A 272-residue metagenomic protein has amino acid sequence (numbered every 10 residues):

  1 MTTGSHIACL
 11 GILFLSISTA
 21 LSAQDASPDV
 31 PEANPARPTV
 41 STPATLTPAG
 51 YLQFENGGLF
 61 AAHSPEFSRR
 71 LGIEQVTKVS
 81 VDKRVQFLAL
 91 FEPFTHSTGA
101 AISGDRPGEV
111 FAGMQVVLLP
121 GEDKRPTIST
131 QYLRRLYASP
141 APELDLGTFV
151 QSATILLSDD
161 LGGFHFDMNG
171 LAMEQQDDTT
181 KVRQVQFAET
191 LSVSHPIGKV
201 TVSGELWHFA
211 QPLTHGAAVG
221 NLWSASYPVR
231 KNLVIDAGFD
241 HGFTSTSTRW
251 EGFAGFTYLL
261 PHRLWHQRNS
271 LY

Functional and structural regions predicted by a protein language model:
M1-L10: Bacterial N-terminal signal peptides that target proteins for export
I17-A20: N-terminal signal peptide c-region/cleavage motif recognized by signal peptidases
Q24-Y272: Transmembrane beta-barrel domains of Gram-negative outer membranes and organellar outer membranes
